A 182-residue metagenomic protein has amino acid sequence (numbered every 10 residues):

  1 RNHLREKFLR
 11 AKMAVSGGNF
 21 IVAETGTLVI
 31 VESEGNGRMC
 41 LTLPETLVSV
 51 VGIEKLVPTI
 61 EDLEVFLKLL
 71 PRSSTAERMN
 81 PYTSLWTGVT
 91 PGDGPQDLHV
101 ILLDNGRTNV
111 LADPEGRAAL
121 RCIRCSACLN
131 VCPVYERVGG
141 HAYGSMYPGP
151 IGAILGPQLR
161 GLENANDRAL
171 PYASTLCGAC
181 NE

Functional and structural regions predicted by a protein language model:
R1-E115: The feature marks the mature, well-folded catalytic cores of soluble enzymes
D93-A119, L129-N130, V134-E182: Ferredoxin-type iron-sulfur electron-transfer modules in oxidoreductases and energy-metabolism complexes
C122, S126: Phosphate-binding glycine-rich loops and their immediate beta-loop-alpha structural context
